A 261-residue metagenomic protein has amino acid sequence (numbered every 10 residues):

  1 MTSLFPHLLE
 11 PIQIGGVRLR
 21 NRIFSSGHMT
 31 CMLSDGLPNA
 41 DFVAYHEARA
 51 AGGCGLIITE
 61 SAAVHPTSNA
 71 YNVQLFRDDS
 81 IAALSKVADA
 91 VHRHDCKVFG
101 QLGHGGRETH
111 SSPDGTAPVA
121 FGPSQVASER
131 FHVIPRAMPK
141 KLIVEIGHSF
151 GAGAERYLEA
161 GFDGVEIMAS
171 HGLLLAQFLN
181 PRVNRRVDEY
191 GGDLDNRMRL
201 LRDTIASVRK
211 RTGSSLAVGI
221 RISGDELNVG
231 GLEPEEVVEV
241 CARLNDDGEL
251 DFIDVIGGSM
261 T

Functional and structural regions predicted by a protein language model:
M1-T261: Flavin-dependent oxidoreductase catalytic cores
